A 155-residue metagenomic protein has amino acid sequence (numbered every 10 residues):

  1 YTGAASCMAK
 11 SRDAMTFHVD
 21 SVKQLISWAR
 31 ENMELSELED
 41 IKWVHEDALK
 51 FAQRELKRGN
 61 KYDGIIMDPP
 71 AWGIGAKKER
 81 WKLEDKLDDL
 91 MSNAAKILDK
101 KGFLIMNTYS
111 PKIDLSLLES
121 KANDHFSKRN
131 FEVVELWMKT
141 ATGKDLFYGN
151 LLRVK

Functional and structural regions predicted by a protein language model:
T2-T16: Conserved SAM-binding loop of SAM-dependent methyltransferases across substrates and taxa, primarily the Class I
C7-K10, L56, M91-A95: A structural alpha-helix within SAM-dependent methyltransferase catalytic domains
M15, D40-K42, N130-E132: Conserved beta-strand segments of alpha/beta enzyme cores
S21-G64: S-adenosyl-L-methionine
K23-L25, H45, G64-N93: Mobile active-site "lid"/loop adjacent to the S-adenosyl-L-methionine
L98-D99: Helix-to-beta-strand junctions that scaffold the AdoMet/dcAdoMet cofactor pocket in Class I SAM-dependent enzymes
F103-K155: C-terminal catalytic and target-recognition region of SAM-dependent MTase-like enzymes, primarily methyltransferases
